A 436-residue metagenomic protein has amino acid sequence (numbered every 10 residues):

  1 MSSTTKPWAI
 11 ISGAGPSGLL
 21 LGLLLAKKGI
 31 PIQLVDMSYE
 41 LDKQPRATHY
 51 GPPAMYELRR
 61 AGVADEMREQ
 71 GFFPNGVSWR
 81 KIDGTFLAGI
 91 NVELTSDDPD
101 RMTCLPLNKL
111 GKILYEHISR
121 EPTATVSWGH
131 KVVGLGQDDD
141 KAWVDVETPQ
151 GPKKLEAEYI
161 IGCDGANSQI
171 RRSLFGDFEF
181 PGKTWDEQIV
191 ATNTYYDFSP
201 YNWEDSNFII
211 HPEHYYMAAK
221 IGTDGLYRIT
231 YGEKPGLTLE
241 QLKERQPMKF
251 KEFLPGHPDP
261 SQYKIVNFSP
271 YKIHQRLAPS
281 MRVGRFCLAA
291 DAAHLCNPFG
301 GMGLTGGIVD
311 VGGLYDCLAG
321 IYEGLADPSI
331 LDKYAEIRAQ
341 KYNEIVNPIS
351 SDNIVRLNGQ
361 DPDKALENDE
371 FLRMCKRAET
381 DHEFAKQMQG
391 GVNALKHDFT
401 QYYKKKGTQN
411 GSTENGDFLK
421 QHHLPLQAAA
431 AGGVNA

Functional and structural regions predicted by a protein language model:
S2-S17: Beta1/beta-strand and adjacent pyrophosphate-binding region of the FAD-binding site in flavoprotein oxidoreductases
T5, C317-A436: C-terminal helical "tail/cap" subdomain of flavin- and related membrane-associated enzymes
A14-L23, K27-P31, L58, L114 (+4 more regions): Conserved mid-domain beta->alpha element of the FAD-binding
A26-A47: Glycine-rich FAD pyrophosphate-binding loop
K43-R46, Y50-S119, G136, K220 (+1 more regions): Active-site-adjacent segment of FAD-dependent monooxygenases/related oxidoreductases
R68, T125-S127, P181, V266: General small-molecule cofactor/ligand-binding pocket signal
E116, G134, D139-W143, E147-K153 (+1 more regions): Conserved FAD-binding catalytic core of PHBH/FMO-like flavoproteins
S119-V133: A conserved beta-strand/loop element that lines the FAD pocket in flavoprotein oxidoreductases
